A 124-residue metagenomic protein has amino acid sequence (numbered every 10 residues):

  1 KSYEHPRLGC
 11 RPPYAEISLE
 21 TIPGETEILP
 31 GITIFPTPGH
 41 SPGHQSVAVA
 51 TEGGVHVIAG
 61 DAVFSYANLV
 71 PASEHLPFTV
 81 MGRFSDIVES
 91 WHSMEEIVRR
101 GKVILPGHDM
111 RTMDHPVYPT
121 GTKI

Functional and structural regions predicted by a protein language model:
K1-P36, G82-K102, P116: Metallo-beta-lactamase
K1-S2, T26, S41-G43, F64-S65 (+1 more regions): Short, catalytically relevant binding-site loops at active-site mouths
T33-V47: Active-site glycine- and acidic-residue-rich loops that bind and position anionic ligands or nucleotide-like cofactors
A48-E52: Active-site beta-strand termini and strand-to-loop segments that position acidic
G53-I124: Cap/insert and terminal regions of metallo-dependent hydrolase folds
